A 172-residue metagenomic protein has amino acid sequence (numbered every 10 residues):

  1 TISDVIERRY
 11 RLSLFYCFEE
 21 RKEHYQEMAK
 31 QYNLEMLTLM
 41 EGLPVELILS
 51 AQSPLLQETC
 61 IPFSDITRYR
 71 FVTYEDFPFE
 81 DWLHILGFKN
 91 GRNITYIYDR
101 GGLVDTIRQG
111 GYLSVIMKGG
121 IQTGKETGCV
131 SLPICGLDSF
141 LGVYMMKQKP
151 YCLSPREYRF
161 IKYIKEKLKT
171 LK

Functional and structural regions predicted by a protein language model:
T1-E27: Central regulatory/effector-binding core of bacterial HTH transcription factors
I2-S3, S64, V104-D105: Alpha-helical segments flanking ligand/cofactor-binding loops in enzyme cores
I6-R11, Y16, D76-S131: Hydrophobic hinge/microswitch elements
K22, F63, T67-N90, S154 (+2 more regions): Secondary-structure junction motif
H24, A29-L43, G102-C152, R159: Beta-alpha-beta core module
M28-V45, L49-F71: Flexible hinge/capping segments at coil-to-helix
Q52, S64, G142, M146-K172: Extended ligand-binding regions for polar small-molecule ligands
